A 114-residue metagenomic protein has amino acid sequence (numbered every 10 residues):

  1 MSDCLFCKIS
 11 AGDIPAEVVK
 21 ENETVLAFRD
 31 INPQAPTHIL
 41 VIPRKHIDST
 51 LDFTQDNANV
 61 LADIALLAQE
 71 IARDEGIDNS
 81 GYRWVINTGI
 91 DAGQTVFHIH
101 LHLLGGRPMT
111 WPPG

Functional and structural regions predicted by a protein language model:
M1-G114: HIT superfamily nucleotide-processing domains
